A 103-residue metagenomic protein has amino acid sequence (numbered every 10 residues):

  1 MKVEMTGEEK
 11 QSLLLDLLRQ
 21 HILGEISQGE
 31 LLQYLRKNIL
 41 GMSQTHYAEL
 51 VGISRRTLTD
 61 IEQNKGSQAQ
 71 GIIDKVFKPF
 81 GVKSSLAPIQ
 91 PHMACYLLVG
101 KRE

Functional and structural regions predicted by a protein language model:
M1-S27, Q90-E103: N-terminal flexible/basic segments that precede or flank functional cores
Q28-G29, I39-L40: Flexible coil/turn residues that form the inter-helical turn or adjacent wing/linker of helix-turn-helix
Q33-Y34, T45: Residues within the helices of the helix-turn-helix
R36-K37, A48, F77: The alpha-helix within a helix-turn-helix
G41-T59: Short alpha-helical DNA-recognition segment
A69-I89: DNA major-groove recognition helix of helix-turn-helix/homeodomain DNA-binding modules
